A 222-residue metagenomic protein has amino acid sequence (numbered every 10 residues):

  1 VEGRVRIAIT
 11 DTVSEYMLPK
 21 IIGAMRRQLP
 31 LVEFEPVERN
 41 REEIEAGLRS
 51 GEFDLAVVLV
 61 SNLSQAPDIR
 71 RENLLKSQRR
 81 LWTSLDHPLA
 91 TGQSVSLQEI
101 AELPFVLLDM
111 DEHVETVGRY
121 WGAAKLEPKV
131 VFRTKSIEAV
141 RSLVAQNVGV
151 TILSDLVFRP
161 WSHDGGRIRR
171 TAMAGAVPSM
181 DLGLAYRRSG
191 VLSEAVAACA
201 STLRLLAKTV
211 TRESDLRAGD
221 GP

Functional and structural regions predicted by a protein language model:
V1-V5, Q98-E102: Immediate post-signal peptide segment of exported/extracytoplasmic ligand-binding proteins
E2-Q65, T134: Central regulatory/effector-binding core of bacterial HTH transcription factors
R4-A8, A56, W82, V106 (+2 more regions): Short, well-ordered beta-strand segments
T10, S84-D86, L108, A174 (+1 more regions): Residue-level recognition of the GNAT/N-acetyltransferase active site
M17, I168-E213: A late-sequence structural motif
N40-F53, L59, E112-R169: Hydrophobic hinge/microswitch elements
S64-N73, S77-Q78, G92, E99 (+1 more regions): Beta-alpha-beta core module
L89-A90, L103-A124, L192-S201, A207-R217: Secondary-structure junction motif
